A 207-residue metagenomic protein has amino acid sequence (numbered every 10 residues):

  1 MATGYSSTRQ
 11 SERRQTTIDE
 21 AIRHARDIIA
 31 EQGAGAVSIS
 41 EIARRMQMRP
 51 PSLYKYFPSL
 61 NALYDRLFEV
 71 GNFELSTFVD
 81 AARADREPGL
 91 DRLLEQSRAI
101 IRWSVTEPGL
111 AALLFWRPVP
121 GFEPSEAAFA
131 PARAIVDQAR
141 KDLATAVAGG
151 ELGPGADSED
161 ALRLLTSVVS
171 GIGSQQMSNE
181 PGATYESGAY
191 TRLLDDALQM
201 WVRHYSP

Functional and structural regions predicted by a protein language model:
M1-T16, S178: N-terminal intrinsically disordered/low-complexity leader segments
R14, Y64, F68, N72 (+5 more regions): Amphipathic, non-transmembrane alpha-helical scaffold segments
R14-R26, I42, L67-L75, V79 (+1 more regions): Generic hydrophobic, amphipathic alpha-helix propensity
E20, H24, I28-A62, R66: Helix-turn-helix
F57, W116-P120: Short helix-capping/turn signature of helix-turn-helix
R66, D80-L110, S158-L165: Hydrophobic alpha-helical connector segments
L94-W116, D137, K141, T166-G173 (+1 more regions): Helical hydrophobic small-molecule/effector-binding pocket
A112, S125-F129, R133, V147-A197: Hydrophobic/aromatic-rich alpha-helical bundle segments in the mid-to-C-terminal region
